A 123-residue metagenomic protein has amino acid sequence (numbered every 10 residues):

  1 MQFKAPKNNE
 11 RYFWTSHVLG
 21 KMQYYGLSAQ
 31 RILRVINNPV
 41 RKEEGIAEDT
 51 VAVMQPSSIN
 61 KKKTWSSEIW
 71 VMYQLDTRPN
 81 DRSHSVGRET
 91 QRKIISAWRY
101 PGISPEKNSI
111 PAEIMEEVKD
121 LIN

Functional and structural regions predicted by a protein language model:
M1-N123: Ribonuclease/tRNase effector modules and their secretory precursors
